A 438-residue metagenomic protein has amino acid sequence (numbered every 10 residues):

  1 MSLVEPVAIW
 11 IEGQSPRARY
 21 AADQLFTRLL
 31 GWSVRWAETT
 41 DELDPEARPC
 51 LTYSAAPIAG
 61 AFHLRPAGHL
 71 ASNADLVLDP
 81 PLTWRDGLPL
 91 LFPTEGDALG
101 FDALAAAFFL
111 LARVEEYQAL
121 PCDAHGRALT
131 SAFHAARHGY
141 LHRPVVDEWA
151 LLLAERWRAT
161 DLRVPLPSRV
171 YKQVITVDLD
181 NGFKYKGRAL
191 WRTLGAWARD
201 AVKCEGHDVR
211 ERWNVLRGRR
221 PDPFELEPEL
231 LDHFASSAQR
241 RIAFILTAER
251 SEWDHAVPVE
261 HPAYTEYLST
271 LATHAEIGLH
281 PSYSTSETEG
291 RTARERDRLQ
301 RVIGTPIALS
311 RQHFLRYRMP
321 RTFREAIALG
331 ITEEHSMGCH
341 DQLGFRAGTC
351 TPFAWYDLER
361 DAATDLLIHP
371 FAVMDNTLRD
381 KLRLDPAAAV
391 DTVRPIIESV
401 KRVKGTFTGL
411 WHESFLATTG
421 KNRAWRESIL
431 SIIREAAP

Functional and structural regions predicted by a protein language model:
M1-E260, T351, L358-P438: Terminal accessory/targeting
A18, T40, S284-A362, T418-N422: Catalytic domains of cell-wall/extracellular-matrix polysaccharide-remodeling enzymes, centered on de-N-acetylation
D178, L271, H280, S310 (+3 more regions): Conserved, mostly hydrophobic/aromatic
E229-D232, P262-T270, R294-R301, R321-A328 (+2 more regions): Alpha-helical scaffolding segments of alpha/beta enzyme cores, especially the outer helices of TIM-barrel or partial
S237, T273-H274, L329, V403: Structured helix-beta-strand junction loops
A238-I307: Acidic, glycine-rich loop-and-beta core segments that form the ion-binding/anion-interacting portion of active sites
L279, S336-C339, L410-S414: Short acidic/histidine-rich active-site segments
P281, M337, P370-V373: Residues at the C-termini of beta-strands that transition into short coil/loop
